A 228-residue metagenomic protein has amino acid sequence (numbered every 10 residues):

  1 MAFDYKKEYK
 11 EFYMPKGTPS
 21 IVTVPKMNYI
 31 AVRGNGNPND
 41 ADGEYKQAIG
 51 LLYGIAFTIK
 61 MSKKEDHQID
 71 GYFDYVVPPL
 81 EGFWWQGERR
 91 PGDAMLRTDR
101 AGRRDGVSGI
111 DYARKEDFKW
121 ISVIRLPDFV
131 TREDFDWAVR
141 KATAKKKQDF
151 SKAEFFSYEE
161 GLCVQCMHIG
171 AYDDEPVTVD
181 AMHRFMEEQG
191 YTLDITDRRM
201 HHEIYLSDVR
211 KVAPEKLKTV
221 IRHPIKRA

Functional and structural regions predicted by a protein language model:
M1-A228: A solvent-exposed interaction/effector surface
